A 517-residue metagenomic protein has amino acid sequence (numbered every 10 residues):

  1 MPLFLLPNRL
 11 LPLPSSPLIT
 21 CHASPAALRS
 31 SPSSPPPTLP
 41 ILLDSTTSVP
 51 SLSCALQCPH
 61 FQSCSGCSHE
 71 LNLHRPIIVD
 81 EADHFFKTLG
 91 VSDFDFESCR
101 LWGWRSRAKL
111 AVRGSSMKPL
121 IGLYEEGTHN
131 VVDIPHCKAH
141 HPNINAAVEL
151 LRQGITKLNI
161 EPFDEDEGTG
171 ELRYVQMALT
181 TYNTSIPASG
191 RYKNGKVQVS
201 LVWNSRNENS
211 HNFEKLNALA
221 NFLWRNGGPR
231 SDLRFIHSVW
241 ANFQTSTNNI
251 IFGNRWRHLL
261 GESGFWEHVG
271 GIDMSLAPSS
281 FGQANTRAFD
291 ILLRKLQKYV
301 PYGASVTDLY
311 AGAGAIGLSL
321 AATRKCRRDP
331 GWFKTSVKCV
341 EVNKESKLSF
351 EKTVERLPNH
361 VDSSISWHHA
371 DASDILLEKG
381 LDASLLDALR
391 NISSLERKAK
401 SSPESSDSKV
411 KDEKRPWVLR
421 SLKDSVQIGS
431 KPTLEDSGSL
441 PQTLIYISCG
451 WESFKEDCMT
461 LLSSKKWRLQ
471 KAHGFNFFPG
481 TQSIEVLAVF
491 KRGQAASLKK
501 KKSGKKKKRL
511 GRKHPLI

Functional and structural regions predicted by a protein language model:
M1-A23: N-terminal chloroplast transit peptides
N8, I186-S189, N207-I517: Rossmann-like S-adenosyl-L-methionine
P35-D80, W102-G103: Cysteine-cluster motifs in flexible loop/terminal segments that predominantly coordinate metals
L89-S115, L172, A178-T181: Composition-driven low-complexity segments enriched in polar/acidic and proline residues
W102-S106, K193-G195, Q482-I484: A short, glycine/Asx- and small/polar-enriched loop/turn that sits immediately N-terminal to a beta-strand
R113, M177, T184-S205, D273-A277: Short, aliphatic-rich beta-strand segments
K118-G122: Short aromatic-glycine-enriched beta-strand elements
N130-N183, W203-W240, T245-T247: Internal alpha/beta scaffold segment
